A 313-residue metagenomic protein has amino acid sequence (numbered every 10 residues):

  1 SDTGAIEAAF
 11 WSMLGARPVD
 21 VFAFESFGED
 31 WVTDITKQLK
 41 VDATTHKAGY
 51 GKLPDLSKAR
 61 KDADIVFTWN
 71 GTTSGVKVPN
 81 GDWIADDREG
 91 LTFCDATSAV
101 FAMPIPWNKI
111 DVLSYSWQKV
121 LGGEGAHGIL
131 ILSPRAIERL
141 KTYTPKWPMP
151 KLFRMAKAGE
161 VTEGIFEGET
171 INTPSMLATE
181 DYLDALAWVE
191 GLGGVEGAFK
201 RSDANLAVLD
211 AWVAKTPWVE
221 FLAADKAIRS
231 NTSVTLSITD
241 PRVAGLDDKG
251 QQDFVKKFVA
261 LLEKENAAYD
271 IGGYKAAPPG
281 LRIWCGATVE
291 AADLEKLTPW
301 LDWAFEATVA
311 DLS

Functional and structural regions predicted by a protein language model:
S1-D20, S26-W31: Conserved beta-loop-alpha segment that forms the PLP phosphate-binding cup at the N-terminus of a helix
G49-F101, V112: Active-site phosphate-binding strand-loop segment of PLP-dependent enzymes
W107-Q118, G128: Conserved active-site segment immediately N-terminal to the catalytic lysine that forms the internal aldimine
Q118-W212, D225: Active-site C-terminal subdomain of aminotransferase-like
W218-A223, A267-G273: A short linear hydrophobic-aromatic micro-motif
E220-L261: Conserved PLP-binding catalytic core of the aspartate aminotransferase-like
K275-S313: PLP-dependent enzyme catalytic core of the Aspartate aminotransferase-like
